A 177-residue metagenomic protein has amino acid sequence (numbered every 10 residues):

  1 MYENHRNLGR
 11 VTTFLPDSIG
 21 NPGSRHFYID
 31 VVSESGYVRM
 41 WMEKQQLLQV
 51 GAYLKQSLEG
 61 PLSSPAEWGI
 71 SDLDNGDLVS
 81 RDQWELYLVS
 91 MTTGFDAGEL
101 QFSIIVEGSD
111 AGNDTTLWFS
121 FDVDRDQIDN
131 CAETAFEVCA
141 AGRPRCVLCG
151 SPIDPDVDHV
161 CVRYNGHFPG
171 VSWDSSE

Functional and structural regions predicted by a protein language model:
M1-N21, F27, E67-W118, D122 (+1 more regions): Intrinsic, low-complexity N-terminal interaction/targeting segments
V11-L15, I19-L48: Long, hydrophobic N-terminal alpha-helical segment
R25-V31, V50, L54, F102-V106 (+3 more regions): Short, structured motif recognition centered on aromatic/hydrophobic residues
V31, P61-S63, L73-L78, L88 (+2 more regions): A general structural signal for short secondary-structure boundary/capping elements
Y37-E85: Short, well-structured hydrophobic secondary-structure segments
M40, V106-V160: Mixed-charge, glycine-accented linear interaction segment located at domain edges/termini
G98, V162-R163: Polar/charged, Gly/Pro-rich intrinsically disordered segments
Y164-E177: Short microdomains enriched in Cys/His and/or Lys/Arg
